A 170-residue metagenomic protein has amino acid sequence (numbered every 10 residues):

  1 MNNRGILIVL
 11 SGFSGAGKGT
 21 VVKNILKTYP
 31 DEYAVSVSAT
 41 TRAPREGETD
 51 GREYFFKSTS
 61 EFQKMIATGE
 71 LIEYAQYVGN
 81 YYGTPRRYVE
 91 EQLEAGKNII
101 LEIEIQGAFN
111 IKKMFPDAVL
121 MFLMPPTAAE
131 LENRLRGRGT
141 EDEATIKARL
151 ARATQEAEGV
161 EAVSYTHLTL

Functional and structural regions predicted by a protein language model:
L10: Hydrophobic anchor at the beta1->P-loop junction of P-loop NTPases
F13: P-loop (Walker A) phosphate-binding loop of NTP-binding proteins
A16: ATP-binding Walker
G19: Walker A/P-loop
S38-I99, Q106-F109: ATP-dependent small-molecule kinase phosphotransfer cores that center on conserved nucleotide phosphate-binding segments
T84-R138: ATP-dependent NMP and nucleoside kinases share a basic, alpha-helical "lid"
T166-L170: Conserved small/polar residues in nucleotide/adenosyl-binding loops
